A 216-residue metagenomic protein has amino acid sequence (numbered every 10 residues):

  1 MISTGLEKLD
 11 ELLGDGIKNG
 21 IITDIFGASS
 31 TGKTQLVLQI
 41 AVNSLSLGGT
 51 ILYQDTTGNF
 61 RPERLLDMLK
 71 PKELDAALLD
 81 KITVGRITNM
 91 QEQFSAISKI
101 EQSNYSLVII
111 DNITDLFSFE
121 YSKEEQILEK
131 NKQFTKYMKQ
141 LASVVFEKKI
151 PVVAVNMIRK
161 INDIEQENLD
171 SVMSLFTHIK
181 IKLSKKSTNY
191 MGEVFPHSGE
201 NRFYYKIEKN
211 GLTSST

Functional and structural regions predicted by a protein language model:
I2-L6, T34, N89-M90, N131-F134: A conditional alpha-helix N-cap/helix-loop micro-motif detector
T4-G16: Pre-Walker A adenine-sensing motif
K18-S95, K99: Conserved P-loop
G85, D111, L183: Conserved residues at the C-terminal ends of beta-strands
Q93-S103, V194-G199: Short, surface-exposed amphipathic charged segments that create phosphate/polyanion-binding patches used for binding
A96-V172: P-loop NTPase motor core
S143-T216: Phosphate-binding/switch region of NTP-binding enzymes
